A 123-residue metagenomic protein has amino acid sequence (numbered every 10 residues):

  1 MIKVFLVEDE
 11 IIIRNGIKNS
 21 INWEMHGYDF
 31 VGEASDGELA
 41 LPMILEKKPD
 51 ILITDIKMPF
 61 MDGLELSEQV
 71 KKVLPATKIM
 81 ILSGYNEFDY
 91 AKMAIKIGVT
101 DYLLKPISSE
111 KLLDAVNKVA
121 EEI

Functional and structural regions predicted by a protein language model:
M1-K3: Non-catalytic signal-transmission and effector/linker regions of two-component phosphorelay proteins
F5, D29-G32, D101: Structural signal for short hydrophobic segments within the conserved structured cores of catalytic domains across
E8: Conserved acidic carboxylate
I11-G32, E46: Two-component/phosphorelay signaling modules centered on CheY-like receiver
G32-E33, I81: A structural preference for short, hydrophobic beta-strand core positions in alpha/beta folds
L41-I123: CheY-like receiver
